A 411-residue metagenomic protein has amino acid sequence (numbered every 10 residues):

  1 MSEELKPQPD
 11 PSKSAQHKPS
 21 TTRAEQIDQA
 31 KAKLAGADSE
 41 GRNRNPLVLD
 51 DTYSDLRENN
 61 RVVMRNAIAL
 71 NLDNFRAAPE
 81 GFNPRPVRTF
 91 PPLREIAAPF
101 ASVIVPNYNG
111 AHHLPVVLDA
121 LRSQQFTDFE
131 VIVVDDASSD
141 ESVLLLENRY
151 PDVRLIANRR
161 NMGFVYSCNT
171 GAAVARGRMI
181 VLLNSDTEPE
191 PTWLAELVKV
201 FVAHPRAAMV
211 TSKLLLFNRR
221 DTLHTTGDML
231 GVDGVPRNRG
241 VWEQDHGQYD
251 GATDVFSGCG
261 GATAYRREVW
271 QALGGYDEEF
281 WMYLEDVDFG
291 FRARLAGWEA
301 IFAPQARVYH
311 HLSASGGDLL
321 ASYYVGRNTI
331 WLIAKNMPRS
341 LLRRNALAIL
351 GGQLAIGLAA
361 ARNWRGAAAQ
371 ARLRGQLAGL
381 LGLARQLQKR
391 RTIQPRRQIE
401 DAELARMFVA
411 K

Functional and structural regions predicted by a protein language model:
E3-P7, Y53, N60-S123: N-proximal low-complexity "stem/linker" segments adjacent to membrane-targeting elements
P99-S102, E130, D288: Cell-envelope/extracellular polymer assembly enzymes that use nucleotide-activated donors
A120, T127, D135-L144, R160: A conserved acidic beta->alpha catalytic loop
A157-A175, S185, E196: Glycine-rich, basic loop-to-helix element that forms the pyrophosphate-binding segment of sugar-nucleotide handling
I180: Short aromatic/hydrophobic "clamp" motif used to bind/position activated sugar donors
E188-V235: Conserved donor NDP-sugar-binding/catalytic core segment of glycosyltransferases
D254-R307: A short, conserved alpha-helix in the catalytic core of glycosyltransferases
A300-Q388, A402: Active-site-adjacent helix/loop segment of glycosyltransferases that harbors family-specific signature motifs
